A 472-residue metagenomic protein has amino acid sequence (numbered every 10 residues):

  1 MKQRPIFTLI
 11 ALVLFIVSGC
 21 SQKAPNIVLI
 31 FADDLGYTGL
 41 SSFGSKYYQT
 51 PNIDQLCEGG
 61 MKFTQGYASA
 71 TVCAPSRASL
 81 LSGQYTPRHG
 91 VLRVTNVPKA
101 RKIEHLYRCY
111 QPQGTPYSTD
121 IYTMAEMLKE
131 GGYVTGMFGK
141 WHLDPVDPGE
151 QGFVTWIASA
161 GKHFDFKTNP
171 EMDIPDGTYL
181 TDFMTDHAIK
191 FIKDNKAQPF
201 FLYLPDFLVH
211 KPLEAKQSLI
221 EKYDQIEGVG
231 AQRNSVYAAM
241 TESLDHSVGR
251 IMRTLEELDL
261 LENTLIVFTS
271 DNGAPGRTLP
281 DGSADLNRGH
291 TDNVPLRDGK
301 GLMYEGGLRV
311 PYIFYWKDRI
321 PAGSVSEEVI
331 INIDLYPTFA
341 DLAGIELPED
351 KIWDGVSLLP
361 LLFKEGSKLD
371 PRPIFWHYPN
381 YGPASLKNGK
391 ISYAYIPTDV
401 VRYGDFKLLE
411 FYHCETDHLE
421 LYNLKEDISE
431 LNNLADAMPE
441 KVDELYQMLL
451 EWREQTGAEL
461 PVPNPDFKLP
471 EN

Functional and structural regions predicted by a protein language model:
M1-F7: Bacterial N-terminal signal peptides that target proteins for export
K2, C20-E420, I428-E454, A458-N472: Formylglycine-dependent sulfatase
T8-V17: Bacterial N-terminal signal peptides
